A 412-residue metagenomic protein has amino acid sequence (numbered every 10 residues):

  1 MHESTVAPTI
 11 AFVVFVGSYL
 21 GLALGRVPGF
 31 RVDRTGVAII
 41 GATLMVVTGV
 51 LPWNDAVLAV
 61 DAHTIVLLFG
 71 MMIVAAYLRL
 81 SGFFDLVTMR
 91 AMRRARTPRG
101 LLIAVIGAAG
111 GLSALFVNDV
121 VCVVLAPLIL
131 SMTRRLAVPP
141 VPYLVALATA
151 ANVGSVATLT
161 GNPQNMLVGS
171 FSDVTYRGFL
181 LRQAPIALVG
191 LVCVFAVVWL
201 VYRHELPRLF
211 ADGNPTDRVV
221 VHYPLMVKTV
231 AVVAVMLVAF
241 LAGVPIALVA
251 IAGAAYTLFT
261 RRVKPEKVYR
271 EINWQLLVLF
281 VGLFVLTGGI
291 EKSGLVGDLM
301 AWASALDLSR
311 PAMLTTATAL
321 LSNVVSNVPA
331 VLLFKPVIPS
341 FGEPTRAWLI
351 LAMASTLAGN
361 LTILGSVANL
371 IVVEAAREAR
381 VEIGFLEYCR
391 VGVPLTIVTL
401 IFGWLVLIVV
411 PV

Functional and structural regions predicted by a protein language model:
M1-A76, A184-L191, F195-L295, V391-V412: Hydrophobic transmembrane alpha-helices of multi-pass small-molecule transporters
T35, H63, R99-G100, V141-P142 (+5 more regions): Residues that define the loop-to-transmembrane-helix transition and helix capping in multi-pass membrane transporters
N54-V141, W274-P344: Membrane-embedded alpha-helical segments and adjacent helix-loop junctions characteristic of multi-pass solute
F69, I106, P127, L147-A148 (+5 more regions): Residue-level recognition of transmembrane alpha-helices in multi-pass small-molecule transporters/permeases
A75-A76, R96, G107-N118, T149-T158 (+4 more regions): Helix-loop-helix module between adjacent transmembrane segments
V87-T88, V120-S131, L144-V145, T158-S172 (+4 more regions): Re-entrant/interfacial helical elements at transmembrane boundaries that shape and gate the permeation pathway
M132-H204, F210-T216, W348, I371-L405: Membrane-core helix-loop-helix motifs of multi-pass transport proteins
L180-G190, A312-V412: C-terminal transmembrane helix pair
